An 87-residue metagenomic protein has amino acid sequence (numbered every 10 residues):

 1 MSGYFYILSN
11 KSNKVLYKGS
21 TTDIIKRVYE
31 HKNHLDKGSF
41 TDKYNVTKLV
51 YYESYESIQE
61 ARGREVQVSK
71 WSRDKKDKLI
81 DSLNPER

Functional and structural regions predicted by a protein language model:
M1-D36, D42-D74, L79-R87: GIY-YIG nuclease catalytic motif and its immediate N-terminal context
